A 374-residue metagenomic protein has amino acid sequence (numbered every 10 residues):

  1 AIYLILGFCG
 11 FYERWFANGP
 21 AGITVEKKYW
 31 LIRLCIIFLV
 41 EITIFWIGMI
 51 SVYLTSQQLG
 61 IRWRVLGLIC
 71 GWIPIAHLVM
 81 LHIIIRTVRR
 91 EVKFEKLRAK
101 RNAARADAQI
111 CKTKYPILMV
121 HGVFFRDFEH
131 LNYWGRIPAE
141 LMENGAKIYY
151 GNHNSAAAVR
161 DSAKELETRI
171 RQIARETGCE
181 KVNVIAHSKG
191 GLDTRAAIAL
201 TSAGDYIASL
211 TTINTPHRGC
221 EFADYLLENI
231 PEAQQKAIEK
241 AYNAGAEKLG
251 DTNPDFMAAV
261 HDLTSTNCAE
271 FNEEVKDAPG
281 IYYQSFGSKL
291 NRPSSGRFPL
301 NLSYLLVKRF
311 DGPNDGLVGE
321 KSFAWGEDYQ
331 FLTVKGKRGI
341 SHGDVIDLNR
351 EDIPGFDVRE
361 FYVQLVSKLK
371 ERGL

Functional and structural regions predicted by a protein language model:
A1-N132: Flexible, membrane-associating and regulatory peripheral segments of lipid-active enzymes
K28-L39, G67-I69, D277-L374: C-terminal catalytic-base region of ester-bond hydrolases, centering on the histidine of the charge-relay
A108-K181: Active-site catalytic motif of lipid deacylating hydrolases and related acyltransferases
L118, Y149, S209-T211, Q284-F286 (+1 more regions): Hydrophobic/aromatic beta-strand patches that form the interior of the parallel beta-sheet core in alpha/beta enzyme
H121, I148, K164-F271: Serine-dependent carboxylesterase/thioesterase catalytic core of lipase-like alpha/beta-hydrolase/SGNH enzymes
L131-N132, C220-L226, S294-P299: Short aromatic-enriched loop/helix-cap "lid" or pocket-rim segments at secondary-structure transitions that line
W134-I137, L200-A203, L226-I230, L302 (+1 more regions): Glycine-rich, phosphate-binding/catalytic loops in enzymes
L249-P299: A conserved mid-domain beta-alpha-beta active-site/ligand-binding segment of alpha/beta enzyme cores
